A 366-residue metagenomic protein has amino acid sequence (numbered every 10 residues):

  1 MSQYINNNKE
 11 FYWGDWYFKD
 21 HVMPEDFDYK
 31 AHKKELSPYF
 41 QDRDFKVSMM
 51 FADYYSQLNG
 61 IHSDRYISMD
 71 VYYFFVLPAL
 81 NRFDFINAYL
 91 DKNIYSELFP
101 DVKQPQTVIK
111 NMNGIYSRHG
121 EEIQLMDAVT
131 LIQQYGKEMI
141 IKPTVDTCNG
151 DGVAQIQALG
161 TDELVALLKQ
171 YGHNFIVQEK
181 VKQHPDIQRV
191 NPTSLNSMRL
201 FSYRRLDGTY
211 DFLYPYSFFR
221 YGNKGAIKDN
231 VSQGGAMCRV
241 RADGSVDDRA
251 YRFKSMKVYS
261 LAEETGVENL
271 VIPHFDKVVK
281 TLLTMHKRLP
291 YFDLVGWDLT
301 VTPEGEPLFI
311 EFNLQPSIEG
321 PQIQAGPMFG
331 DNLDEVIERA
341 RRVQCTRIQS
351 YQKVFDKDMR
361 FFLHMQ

Functional and structural regions predicted by a protein language model:
Y4-M126: Conserved N-proximal alpha/beta basic substrate-recognition cap immediately N-terminal to, or forming the N-lobe
S68-F83, C148, S255-E268: A short, surface-exposed helix-loop junction/capping segment
A88-M198, Y203: Active-site nucleotide/adenylate-binding loops and adjacent lid/helix of ATP-dependent enzymes
N113-G114, V145-C148, K182-Q183, D207 (+3 more regions): Short, solvent-exposed loop/turn segments at secondary-structure junctions
M139, L213, L308-I310: Protein kinase-like catalytic core scaffold
E179-V181, P185-Q188, P192, R205 (+1 more regions): A long amphipathic alpha-helix within ATP-dependent nucleotide-binding catalytic cores
K257-L283, K287-F292, V301-Q366: C-terminal active-site "lid" helix and adjoining low-complexity regulatory extension at the edge of ATP-using catalytic
